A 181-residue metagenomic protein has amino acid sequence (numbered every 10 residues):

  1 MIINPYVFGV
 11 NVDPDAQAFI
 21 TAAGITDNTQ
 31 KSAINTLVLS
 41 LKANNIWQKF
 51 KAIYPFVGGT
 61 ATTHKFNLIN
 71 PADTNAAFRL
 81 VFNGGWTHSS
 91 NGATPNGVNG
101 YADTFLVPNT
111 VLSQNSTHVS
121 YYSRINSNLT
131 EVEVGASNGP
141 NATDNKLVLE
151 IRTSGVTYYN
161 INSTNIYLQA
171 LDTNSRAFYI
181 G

Functional and structural regions predicted by a protein language model:
M1-H118, V132: Extracytoplasmic low-complexity segments
M1-I3, F56-A61, S123-L129, S137-T143 (+1 more regions): Short, flexible beta-strand-to-coil junctions
P55, S116-R124, E133-S137, F178-G181: Residues within well-ordered beta-strands of beta-sheet-rich folds
T63-A72, N141-I151, Y167-Q169: Surface-exposed flexible segments
R79, N83, T130-T157: Glycan-recognition/cleft segments
T87-G92, E150-T157, N174: Short, solvent-exposed coil/turn segments at beta-strand boundaries
S154-F178: Short, aromatic/His-centered strand-loop micro-motif at the edge of beta-sheets
